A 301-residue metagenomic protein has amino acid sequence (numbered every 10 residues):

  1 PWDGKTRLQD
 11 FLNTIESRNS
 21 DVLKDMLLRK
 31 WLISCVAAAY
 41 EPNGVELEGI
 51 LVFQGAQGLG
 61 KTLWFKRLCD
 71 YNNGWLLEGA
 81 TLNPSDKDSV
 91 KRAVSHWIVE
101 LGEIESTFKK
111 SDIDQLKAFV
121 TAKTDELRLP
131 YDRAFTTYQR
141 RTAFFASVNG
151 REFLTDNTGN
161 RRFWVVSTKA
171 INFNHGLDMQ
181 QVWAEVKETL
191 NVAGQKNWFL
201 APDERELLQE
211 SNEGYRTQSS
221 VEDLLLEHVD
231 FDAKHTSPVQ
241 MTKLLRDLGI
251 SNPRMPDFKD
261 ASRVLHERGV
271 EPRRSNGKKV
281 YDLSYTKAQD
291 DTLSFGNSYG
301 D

Functional and structural regions predicted by a protein language model:
P1-V94: P-loop NTPase catalytic core of nucleic-acid-dependent motor ATPases
G44-E46, G74-G79, S85-L101, T107-V120 (+1 more regions): Feature primarily recognizes SF3-like P-loop helicase cores of small DNA viruses
